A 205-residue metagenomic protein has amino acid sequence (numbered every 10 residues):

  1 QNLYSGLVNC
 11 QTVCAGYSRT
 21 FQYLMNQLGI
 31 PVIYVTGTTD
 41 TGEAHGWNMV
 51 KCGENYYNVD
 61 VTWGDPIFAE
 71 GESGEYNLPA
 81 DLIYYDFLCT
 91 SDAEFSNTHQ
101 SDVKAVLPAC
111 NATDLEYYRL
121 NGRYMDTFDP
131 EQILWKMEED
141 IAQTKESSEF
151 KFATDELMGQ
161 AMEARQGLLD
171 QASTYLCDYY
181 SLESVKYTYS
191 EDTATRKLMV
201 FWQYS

Functional and structural regions predicted by a protein language model:
Q1-V13: Short, conserved helix/loop micro-motifs enriched in His/Cys and acidic residues
S5, T39, V50, I141-Q143 (+1 more regions): Sterically constrained small-residue positions within well-ordered secondary structures of folded domains
A15-T90: Hydrophobic/aromatic-rich core segments of domains that either
E43-H45, S147-E149, T193-M199: A generic structural signal for beta-strand entry/edge sites
K51, T90-D92, F201-S205: Short beta-strand-to-coil "C-cap" segments at the C-terminal boundary of structured domains/repeats, marking
Y56-N58, T62-G167: His-Asp-centered catalytic microenvironments across diverse enzyme cores, prominently the transglutaminase-like
G159-R165, L169-E191: Helix-coil boundary segments at domain edges
E183-S205: C-terminal edge-of-domain segments
